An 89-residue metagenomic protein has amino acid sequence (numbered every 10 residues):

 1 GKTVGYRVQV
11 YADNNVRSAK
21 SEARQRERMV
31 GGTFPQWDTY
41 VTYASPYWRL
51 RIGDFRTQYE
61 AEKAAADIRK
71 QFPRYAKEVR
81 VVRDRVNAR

Functional and structural regions predicted by a protein language model:
G1-R89: Acidic/polar low-complexity segments and flexible, solvent-exposed patches
